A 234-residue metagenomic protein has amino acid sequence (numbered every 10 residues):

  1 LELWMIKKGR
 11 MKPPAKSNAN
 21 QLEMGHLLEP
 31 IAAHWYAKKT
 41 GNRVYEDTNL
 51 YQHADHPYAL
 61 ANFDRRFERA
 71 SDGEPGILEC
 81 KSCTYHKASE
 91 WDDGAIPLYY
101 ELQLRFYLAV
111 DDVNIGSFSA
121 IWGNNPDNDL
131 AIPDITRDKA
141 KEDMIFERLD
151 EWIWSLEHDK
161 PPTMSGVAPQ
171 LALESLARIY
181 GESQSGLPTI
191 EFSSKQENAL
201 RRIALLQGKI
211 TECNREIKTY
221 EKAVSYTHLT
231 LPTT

Functional and structural regions predicted by a protein language model:
L1-L27, L229: Charged, glycine-rich intrinsically disordered N-terminal tails and low-complexity linkers that flank
P14-A19, E90, L200-Q207: Glycine- and acidic
L22, K38-F63, F67-I153, E157: Nucleic-acid nuclease catalytic cores
M24-A32, K141, E212, E216: Short amphipathic alpha-helical segments
I31-W35, K39, F106, T219: Amphipathic alpha-helical segments that form well-ordered structural scaffolds and often line/cohere around active
M144-S183: Short, positively charged
G186-Y226: Contiguous, amphipathic alpha-helical segments that mediate oligomerization or scaffolding in large protein assemblies
T227-T233: Conserved small/polar residues in nucleotide/adenosyl-binding loops
